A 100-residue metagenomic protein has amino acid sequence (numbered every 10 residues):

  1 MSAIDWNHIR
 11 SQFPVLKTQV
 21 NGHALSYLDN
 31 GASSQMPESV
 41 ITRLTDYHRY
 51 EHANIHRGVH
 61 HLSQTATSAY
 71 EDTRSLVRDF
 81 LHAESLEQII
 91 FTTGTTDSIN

Functional and structural regions predicted by a protein language model:
M1-N100: Pyridoxal 5′-phosphate
